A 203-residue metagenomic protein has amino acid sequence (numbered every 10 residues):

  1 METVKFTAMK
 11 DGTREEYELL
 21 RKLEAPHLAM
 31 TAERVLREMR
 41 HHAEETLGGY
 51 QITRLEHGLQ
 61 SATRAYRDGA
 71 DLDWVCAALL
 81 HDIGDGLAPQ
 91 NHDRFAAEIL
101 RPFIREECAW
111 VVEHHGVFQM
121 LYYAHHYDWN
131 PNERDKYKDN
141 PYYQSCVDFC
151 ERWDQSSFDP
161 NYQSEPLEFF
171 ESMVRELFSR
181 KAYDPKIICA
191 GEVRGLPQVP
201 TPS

Functional and structural regions predicted by a protein language model:
M1-L79, I83-S203: Metal-dependent phosphohydrolase cores
